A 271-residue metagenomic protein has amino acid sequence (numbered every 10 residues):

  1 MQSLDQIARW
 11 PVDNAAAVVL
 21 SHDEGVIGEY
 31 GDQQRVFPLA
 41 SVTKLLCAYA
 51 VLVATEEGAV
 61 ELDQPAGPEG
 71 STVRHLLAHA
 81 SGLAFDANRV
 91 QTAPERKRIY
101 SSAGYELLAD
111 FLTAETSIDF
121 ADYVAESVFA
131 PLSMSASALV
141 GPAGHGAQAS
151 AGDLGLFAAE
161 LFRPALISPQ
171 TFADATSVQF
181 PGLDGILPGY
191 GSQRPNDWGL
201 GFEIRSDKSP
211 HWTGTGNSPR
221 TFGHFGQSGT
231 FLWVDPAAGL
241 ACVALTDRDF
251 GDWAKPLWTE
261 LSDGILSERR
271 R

Functional and structural regions predicted by a protein language model:
M1-Y30, Q34-P38, R96-K97, T113-I118 (+2 more regions): Catalytic loop of the DD-peptidase/beta-lactamase superfamily, centered on the K-T-G motif and neighboring
Q6, Y49-V53: Residue-level detector of alpha-helical secondary structure
E24-V26, K44, V51: N-terminal start-of-domain structural block
P38-V42, L46, A54-V90, P94 (+4 more regions): Active-site helix/loop module of the DD-peptidase/beta-lactamase fold, centered on the serine-lysine SxxK catalytic
L46-Y49, A103-D110, G152-L156: Well-ordered alpha-helical segments within folded domains of soluble proteins
L52-T55, L107-A114, L161: Well-ordered alpha-helical scaffold segments within catalytic/enzyme domains
